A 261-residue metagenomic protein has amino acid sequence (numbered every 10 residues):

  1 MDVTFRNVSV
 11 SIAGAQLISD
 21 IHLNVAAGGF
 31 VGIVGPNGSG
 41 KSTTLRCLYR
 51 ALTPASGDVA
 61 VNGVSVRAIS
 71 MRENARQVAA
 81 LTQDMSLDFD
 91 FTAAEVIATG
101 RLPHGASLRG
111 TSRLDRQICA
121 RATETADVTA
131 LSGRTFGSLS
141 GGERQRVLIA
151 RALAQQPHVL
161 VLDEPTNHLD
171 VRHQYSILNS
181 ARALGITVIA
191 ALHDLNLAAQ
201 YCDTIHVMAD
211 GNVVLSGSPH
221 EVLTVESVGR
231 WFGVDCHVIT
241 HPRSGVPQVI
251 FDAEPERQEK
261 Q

Functional and structural regions predicted by a protein language model:
V34-P36: The feature captures the beta-strand-to-loop junction immediately N-terminal to the Walker
Y49: Helix-to-loop junction immediately C-terminal to a conserved catalytic motif
G57-S65, N74: Conserved ABC transporter NBD signature motif
A98, R113-L131: Conserved ABC ATPase "signature" region
Q156: Conserved catalytic motifs of ABC-family nucleotide-binding domains
L160-E164: Catalytic Walker B motif of ABC-type/P-loop ATPase nucleotide-binding domains
V225, W231-Q261: ABC ATPase nucleotide-binding domains
